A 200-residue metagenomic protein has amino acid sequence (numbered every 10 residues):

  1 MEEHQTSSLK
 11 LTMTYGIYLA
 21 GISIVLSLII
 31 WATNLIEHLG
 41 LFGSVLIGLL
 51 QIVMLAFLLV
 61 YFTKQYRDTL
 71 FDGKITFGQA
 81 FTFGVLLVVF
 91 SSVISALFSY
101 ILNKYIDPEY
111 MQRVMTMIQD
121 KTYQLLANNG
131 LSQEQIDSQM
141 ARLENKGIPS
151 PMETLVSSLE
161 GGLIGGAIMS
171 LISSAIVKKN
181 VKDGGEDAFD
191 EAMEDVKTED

Functional and structural regions predicted by a protein language model:
M1-R67: Transmembrane alpha-helical insertion/packing segments
M1-T6, V181-D200: Low-complexity, intrinsically disordered extramembrane tails and loops of integral membrane proteins
K10, T14-Y18, T82-S91, G161: Alpha-helical transmembrane segments of multi-pass membrane proteins
I22-I30, Q51-L55, S91-S95, S99 (+3 more regions): Alpha-helical transmembrane segments of multipass membrane proteins
D68-A80: Amphipathic, cytosolic membrane-interfacial segments at TM-TM junctions
L97-A127: Functional transmembrane-helix hotspots
T122-P149: Short membrane-interface loop/juxtamembrane segments of multi-pass integral membrane proteins
A141-I164: Individual transmembrane alpha-helix segments
